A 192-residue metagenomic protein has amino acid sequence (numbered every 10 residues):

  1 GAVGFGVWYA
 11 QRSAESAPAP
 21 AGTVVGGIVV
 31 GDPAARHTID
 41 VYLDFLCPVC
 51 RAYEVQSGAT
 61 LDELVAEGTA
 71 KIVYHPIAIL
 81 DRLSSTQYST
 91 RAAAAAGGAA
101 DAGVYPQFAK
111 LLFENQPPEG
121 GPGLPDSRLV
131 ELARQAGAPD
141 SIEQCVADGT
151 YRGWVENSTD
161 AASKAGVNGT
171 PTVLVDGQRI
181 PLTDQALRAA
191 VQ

Functional and structural regions predicted by a protein language model:
G1-A10, L132-Q192: C-terminal cap of thioredoxin/glutaredoxin-like
G1-L83, T159, A190-V191: Extracytoplasmic thiol/disulfide redox context detector
R36-T38, G68-K71, A102-Q107, A138-S141 (+1 more regions): Loop/turn elements at helix/coil->beta-strand transitions in domains of secreted/extracellular proteins
L43, P76-A78, L112, V146 (+1 more regions): A mature extracytoplasmic/lumenal domain signature
P48-R51, V55-Q56, T86-T90, A99-G103 (+2 more regions): Soluble non-cytosolic domains of exported or imported proteins
A52-V55, D62, A66, G97-V104 (+5 more regions): Sec-exported extracytoplasmic/periplasmic mature domains
Q56-T60, T90-A94, Q107, L111 (+5 more regions): Extracytoplasmic/secreted proteins, especially bacterial periplasmic and envelope-associated proteins
L64-G98, P106-E131: Structural microenvironment flanking redox-active thiols in thiol-disulfide oxidoreductases
